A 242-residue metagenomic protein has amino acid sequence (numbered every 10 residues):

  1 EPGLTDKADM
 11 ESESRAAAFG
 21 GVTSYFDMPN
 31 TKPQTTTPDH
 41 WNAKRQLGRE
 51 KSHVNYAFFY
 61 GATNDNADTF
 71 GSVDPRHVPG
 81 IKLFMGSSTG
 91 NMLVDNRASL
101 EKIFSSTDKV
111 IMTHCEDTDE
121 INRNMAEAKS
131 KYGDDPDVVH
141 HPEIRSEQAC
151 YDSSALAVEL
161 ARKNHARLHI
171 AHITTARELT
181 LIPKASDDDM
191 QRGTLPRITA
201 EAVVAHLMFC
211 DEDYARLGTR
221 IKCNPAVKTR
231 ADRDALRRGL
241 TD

Functional and structural regions predicted by a protein language model:
E1-A8, T31, V54-N66, M92 (+2 more regions): Active-site mouth loops of central-metabolism enzymes
E1-K51: Metal-associated gating/positioning segment near the N- to mid-region
E11-S14, K44, N66-S72, A157: Short, charged beta->alpha transition segments
D27, A57-Y60, R167-H172: Short catalytic-loop micro-motif centered on adjacent basic/acidic residues
M28, A62, F84: Conserved residues at the C-terminal ends of beta-strands
T36, A62-N64, I173-R177: Short beta->alpha linker loops
P38-V54, L100-T113: Alpha-helix-loop-beta-strand connector modules within alpha/beta enzyme cores
D68-D242: Histidine/acidic residue-rich metal-binding segments in metalloenzymes
